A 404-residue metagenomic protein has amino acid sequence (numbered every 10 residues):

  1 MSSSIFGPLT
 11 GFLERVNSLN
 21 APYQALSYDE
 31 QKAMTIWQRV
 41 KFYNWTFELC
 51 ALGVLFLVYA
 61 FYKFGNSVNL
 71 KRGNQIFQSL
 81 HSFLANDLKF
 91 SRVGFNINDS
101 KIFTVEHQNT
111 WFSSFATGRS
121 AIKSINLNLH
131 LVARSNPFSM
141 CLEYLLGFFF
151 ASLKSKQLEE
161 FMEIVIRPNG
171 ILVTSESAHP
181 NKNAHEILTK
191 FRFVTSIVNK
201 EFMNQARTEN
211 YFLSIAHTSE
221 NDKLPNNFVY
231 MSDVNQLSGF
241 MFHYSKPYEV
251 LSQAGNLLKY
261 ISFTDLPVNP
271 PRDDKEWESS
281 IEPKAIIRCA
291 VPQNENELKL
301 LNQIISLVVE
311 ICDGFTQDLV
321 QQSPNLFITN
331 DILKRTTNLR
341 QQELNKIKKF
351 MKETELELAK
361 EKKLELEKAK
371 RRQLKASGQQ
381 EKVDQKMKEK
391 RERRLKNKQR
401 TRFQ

Functional and structural regions predicted by a protein language model:
S2-F64, F315, L319: Terminal single-pass membrane anchor helices
M34-T46, Y62-F149: N-terminal topogenic membrane-targeting module
V54, L70-N74, I305: Generic preference for well-ordered alpha-helical elements
Y59-S67, V291-N294, L298: Short, charged/polar micro-motifs that form catalytic or ligand-binding hotspots
H81, V309-V320: Short amphipathic alpha-helical signal-transduction/dimerization elements
S113-V309, D313: Structured extramembrane domains adjacent to transmembrane segments
T316-D331, R335: Flexible helix-coil linker/hinge segments at domain or subdomain boundaries
N330-Q404: Charge-rich, low-complexity alpha-helical coiled-coil segments
